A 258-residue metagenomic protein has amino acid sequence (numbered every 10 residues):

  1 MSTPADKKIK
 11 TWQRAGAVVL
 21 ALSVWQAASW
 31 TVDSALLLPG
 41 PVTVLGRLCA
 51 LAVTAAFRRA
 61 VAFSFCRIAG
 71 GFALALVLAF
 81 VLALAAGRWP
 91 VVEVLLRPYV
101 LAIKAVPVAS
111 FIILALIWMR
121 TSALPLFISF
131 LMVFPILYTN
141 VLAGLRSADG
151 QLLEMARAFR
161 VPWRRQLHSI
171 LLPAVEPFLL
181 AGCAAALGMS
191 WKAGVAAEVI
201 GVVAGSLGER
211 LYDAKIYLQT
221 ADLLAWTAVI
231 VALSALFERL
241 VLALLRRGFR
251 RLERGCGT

Functional and structural regions predicted by a protein language model:
T3, T31-A73: Periplasmic/extracellular loop-to-transmembrane helix junction in inner-membrane transport proteins
K8-V32: N-terminal signal-anchor transmembrane alpha helix
G70-V100: Transmembrane-helix boundary motif in ABC transporter permease subunits
P90, A181, L224-T258: C-terminal transmembrane helix and the adjacent membrane-cytosol boundary/short C-terminal tail of inner/organellar
L101-I136, A143-G144: Generic hydrophobic transmembrane alpha-helix motif, especially the helices
I117, L145, A193-I230, E253-T258: Glycine-rich helix-loop "coupling/hinge" segments at transmembrane-helix boundaries in multipass transporters
F127-L131, W163-A196, A225: Transmembrane alpha-helices
N140-L179, L211: Short cytoplasmic-facing helical segments at TM-TM junctions of multi-pass membrane proteins
